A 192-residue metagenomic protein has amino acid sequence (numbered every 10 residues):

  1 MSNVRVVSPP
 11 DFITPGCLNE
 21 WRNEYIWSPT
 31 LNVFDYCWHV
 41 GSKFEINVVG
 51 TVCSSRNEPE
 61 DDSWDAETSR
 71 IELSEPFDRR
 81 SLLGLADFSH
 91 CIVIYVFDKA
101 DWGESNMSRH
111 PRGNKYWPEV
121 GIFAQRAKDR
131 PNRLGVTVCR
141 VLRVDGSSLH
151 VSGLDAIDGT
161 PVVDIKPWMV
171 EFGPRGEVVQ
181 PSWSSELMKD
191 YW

Functional and structural regions predicted by a protein language model:
S2-G135, R143, S147-W192: Mixed-charge, low-complexity intrinsically disordered regions
